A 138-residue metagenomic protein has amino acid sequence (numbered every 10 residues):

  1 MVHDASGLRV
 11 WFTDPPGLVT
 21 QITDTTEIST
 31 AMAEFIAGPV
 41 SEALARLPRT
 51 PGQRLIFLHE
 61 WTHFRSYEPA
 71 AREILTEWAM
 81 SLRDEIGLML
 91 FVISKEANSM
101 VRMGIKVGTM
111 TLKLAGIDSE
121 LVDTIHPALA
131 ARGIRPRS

Functional and structural regions predicted by a protein language model:
M1-S138: Amphipathic, Lys/Arg-enriched alpha-helical "gate/interface" segment within cytosolic domains that mediates
